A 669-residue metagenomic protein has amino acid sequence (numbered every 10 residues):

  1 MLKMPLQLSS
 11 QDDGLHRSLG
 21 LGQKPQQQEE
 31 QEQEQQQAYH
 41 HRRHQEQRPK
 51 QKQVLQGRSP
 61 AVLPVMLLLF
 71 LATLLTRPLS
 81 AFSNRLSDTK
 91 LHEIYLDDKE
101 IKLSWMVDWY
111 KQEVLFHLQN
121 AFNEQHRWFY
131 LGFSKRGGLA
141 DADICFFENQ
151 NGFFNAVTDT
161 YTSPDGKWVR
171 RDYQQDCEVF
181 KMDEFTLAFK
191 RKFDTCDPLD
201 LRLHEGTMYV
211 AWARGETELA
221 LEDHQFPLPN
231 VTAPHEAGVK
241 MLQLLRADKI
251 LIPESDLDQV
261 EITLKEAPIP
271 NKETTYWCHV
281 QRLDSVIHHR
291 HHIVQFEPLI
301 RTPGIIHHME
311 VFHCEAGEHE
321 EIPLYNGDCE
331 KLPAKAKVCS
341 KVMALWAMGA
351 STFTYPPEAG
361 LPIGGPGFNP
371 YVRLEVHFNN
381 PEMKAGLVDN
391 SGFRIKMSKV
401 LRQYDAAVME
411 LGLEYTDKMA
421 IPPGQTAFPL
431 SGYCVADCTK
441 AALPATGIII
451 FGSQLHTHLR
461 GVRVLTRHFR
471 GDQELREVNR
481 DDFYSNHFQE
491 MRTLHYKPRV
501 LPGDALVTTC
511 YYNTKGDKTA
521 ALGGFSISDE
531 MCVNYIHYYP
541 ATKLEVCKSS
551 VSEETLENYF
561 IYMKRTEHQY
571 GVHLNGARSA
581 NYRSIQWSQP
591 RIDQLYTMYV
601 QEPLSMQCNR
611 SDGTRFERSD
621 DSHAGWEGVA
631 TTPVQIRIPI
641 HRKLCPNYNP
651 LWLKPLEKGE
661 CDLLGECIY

Functional and structural regions predicted by a protein language model:
G22-V54: Low-complexity, intrinsically disordered transcriptional activation domains enriched in glutamine and histidine
P60-S80: Cleavable N-terminal signal peptides of Sec/SRP-targeted secreted and luminal proteins
S80-S255, L324-G349, F353, P502 (+8 more regions): Extracellular-facing/secreted segment signature in eukaryotic proteins
T195-D197, N379-M383, Y511-A520: Short acidic/polar inter-strand loop motif in beta-rich domains
R246-H307, E382-R460, A520-D612, D620 (+4 more regions): Solvent-exposed, flexible loop/coil segments flanking beta-strands in beta-rich domains
V294, L361-F378, P498-Y512: Noncatalytic modules at the cell exterior or secretory-pathway interfaces, chiefly beta-strand-rich lectin/adhesion
M309-A316, V462-Q473: Short, surface-exposed beta-strand/strand-loop-strand elements in extracellular ectodomains
S340-P366, Y484-V500: Beta-sandwich interaction modules
